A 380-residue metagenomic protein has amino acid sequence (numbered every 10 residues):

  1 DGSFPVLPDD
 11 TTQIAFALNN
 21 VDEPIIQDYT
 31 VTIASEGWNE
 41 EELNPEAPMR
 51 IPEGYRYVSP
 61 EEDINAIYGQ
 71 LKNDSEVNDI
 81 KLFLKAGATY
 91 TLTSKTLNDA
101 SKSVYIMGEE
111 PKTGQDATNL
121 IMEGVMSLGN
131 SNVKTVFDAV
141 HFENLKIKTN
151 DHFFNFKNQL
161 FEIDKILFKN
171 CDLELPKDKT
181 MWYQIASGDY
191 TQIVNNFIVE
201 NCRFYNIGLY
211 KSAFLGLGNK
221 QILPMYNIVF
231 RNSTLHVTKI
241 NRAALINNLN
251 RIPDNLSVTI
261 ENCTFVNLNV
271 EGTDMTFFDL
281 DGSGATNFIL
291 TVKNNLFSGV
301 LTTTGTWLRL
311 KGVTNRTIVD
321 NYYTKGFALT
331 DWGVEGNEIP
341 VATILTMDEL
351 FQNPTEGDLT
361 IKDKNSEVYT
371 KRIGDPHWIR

Functional and structural regions predicted by a protein language model:
P8-I25: Beta-strand-rich modules
N20-G37: Short, exposed coil/turn segments at beta-strand boundaries within extracellular/luminal domains
T32-L71: Right-handed parallel beta-helix/beta-solenoid
E61-V104, P111-E123: N-terminal extracellular ligand-recognition/capping segment immediately after the signal peptide
T93-K95, V125-M126, K146-F156, P176-I185 (+6 more regions): Short glycine/acidic-rich loop motifs that flank beta-strands on beta-rich extracellular proteins
A100-H152, M347-E349: Right-handed parallel beta-helix/beta-spiral solenoid domain characteristic of secreted/periplasmic
D138-T149, I163-P176, I193-Y210, P224-I240 (+4 more regions): Right-handed parallel beta-helix
I339-R380: C-terminal accessory segments
